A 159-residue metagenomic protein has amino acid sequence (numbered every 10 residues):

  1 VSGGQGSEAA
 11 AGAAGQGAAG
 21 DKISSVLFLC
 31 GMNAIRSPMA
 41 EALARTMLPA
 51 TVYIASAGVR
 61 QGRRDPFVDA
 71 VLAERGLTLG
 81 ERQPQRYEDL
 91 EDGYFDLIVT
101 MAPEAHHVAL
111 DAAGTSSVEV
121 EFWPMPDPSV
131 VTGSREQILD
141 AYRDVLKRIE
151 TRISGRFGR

Functional and structural regions predicted by a protein language model:
G4, G12-E88: Conserved active-site segments centered on acidic
D21, G93, V118: Structured loop/turn residues at beta-strand edges in well-structured enzyme cores
N33, L72, I98-V99, I149: Conserved small-residue
S56, E81, T100, E121-P124: Structural signal for conserved beta-strand scaffold positions within catalytic alpha/beta enzyme cores
G93-A112: Mid-chain, well-packed structural core segment of small domains
V108-R159: Phosphate-binding/catalytic loops
